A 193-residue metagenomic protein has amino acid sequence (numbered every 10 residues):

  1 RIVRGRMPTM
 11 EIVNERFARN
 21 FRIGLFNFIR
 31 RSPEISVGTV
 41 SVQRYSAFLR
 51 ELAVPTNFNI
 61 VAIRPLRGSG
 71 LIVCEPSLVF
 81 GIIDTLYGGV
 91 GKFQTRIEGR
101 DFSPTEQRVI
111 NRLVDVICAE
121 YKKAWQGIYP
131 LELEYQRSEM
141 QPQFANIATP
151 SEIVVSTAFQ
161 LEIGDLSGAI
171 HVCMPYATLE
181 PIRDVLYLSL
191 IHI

Functional and structural regions predicted by a protein language model:
R1-I191: N-terminal auxiliary interaction/assembly segments of multi-subunit proteins
